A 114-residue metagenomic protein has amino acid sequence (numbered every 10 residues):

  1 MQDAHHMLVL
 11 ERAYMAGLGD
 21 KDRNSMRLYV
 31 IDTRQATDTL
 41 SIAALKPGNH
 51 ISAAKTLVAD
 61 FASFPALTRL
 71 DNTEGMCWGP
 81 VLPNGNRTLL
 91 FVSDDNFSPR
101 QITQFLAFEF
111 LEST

Functional and structural regions predicted by a protein language model:
M1-T114: Sequence/structural signature of beta-propeller domains
